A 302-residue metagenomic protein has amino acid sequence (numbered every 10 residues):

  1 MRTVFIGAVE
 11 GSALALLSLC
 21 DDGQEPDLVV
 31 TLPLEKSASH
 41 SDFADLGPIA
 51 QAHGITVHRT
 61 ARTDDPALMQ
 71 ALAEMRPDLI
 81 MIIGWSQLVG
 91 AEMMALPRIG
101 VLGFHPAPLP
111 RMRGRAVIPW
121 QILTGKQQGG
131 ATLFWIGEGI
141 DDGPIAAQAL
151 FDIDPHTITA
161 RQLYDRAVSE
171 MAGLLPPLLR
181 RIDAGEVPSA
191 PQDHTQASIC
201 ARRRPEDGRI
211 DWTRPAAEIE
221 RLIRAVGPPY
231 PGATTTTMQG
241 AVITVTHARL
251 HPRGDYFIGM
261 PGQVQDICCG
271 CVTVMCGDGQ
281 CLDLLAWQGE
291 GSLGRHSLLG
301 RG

Functional and structural regions predicted by a protein language model:
M1-H40: N-terminal Rossmann-like dinucleotide-binding module
R2-V4, E25-P33, H53-M75, I80 (+2 more regions): Internal alpha/beta domain cores that form substrate/cofactor-binding pockets in large enzymes and binding proteins
A13, F43, D65-M69, R115: Structural motif corresponding to alpha-helix initiation and N-cap regions
D22, L79, I83-I199: Donor/substrate-binding cores of folate-linked one-carbon enzymes
E35-H53: N-terminal beta-loop-helix "entrance" segment that forms/cooperates in small-molecule cofactor or anionic ligand
L46, W85, W120, G227-Y230: Tryptophan-centric aromatic hotspots in well-structured domains and transmembrane helices
A201-R214: Acyl-group handling in specialized metabolite and lipid biosynthesis
T213-G302: An anion-binding loop in the catalytic cleft
